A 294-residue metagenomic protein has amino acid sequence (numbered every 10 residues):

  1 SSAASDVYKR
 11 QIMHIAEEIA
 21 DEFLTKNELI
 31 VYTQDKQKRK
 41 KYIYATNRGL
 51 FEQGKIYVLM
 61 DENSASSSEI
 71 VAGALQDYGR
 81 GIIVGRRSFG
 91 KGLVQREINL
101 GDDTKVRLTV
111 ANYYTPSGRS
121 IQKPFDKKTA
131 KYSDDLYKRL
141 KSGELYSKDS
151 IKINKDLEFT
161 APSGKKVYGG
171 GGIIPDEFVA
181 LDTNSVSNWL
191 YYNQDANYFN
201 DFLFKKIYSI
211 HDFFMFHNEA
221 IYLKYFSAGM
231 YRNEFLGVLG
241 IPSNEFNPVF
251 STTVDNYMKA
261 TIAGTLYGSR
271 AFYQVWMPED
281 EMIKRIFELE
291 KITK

Functional and structural regions predicted by a protein language model:
S1-Y8: Short, small-residue-biased leader/transition segments that mark boundaries at the very start of proteins
D6, E28, D35-Q37, R48 (+9 more regions): Solvent-exposed coil/turn segments that connect beta secondary-structure elements in extracytoplasmic/periplasmic
I12-S66, L93-N99, Y114: Gly/Ser/Thr-rich loop/hinge elements
M13-A20, N27, Q53-I56, S68-A72 (+4 more regions): Extracytoplasmic/secreted envelope proteins and their assembly/folding machinery, especially bacterial periplasmic
H14, T25-N27, F51-I56, A65-S66 (+7 more regions): Extracytoplasmic
D21-E28, S64-A65, Q76-R80, G240 (+2 more regions): Sec-exported extracytoplasmic/periplasmic mature domains
S67, G79, G90-I153: Polar, glycine-rich mid-to-C-terminal structural blocks that act as macromolecule-binding/assembly scaffolds
S120-I121, F125-K294: Conserved functional hotspot residues or short segments at active or partner-binding sites across diverse domains
